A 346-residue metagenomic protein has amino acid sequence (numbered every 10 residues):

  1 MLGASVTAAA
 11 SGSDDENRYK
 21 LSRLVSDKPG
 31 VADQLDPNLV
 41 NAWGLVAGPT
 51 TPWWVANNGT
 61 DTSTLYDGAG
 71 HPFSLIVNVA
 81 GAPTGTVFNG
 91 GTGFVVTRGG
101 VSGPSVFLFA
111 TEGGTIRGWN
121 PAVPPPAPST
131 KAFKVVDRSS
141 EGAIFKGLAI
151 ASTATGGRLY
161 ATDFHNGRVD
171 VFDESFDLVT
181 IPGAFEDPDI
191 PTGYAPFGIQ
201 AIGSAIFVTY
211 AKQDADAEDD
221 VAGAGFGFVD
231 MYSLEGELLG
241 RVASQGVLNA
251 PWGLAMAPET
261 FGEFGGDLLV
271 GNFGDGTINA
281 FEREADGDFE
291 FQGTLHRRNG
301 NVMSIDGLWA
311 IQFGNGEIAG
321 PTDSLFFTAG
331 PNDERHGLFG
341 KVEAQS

Functional and structural regions predicted by a protein language model:
M1-G3: Bacterial N-terminal signal peptides
V6, S11-S346: Sequence/structural signature of beta-propeller domains
